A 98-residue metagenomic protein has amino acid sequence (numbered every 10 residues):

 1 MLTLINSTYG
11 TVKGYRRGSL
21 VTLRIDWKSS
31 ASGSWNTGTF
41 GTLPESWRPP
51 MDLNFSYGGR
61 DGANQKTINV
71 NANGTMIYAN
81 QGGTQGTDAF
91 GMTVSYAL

Functional and structural regions predicted by a protein language model:
M1-G18: Terminal (often C-terminal
N6-T11, S30-L98: Extracellular jelly-roll beta-sandwich "head" domains, especially the C-terminal globular C1q domain
G14, V21-L23, L43: Extracellular/surface recognition and adhesion modules
G18-L20, M51-D52: Extended extracellular/luminal ectodomain segments enriched in beta-structured repeat modules
S19-S29: Short, well-ordered beta-strand segments enriched in hydrophobic/aromatic residues
